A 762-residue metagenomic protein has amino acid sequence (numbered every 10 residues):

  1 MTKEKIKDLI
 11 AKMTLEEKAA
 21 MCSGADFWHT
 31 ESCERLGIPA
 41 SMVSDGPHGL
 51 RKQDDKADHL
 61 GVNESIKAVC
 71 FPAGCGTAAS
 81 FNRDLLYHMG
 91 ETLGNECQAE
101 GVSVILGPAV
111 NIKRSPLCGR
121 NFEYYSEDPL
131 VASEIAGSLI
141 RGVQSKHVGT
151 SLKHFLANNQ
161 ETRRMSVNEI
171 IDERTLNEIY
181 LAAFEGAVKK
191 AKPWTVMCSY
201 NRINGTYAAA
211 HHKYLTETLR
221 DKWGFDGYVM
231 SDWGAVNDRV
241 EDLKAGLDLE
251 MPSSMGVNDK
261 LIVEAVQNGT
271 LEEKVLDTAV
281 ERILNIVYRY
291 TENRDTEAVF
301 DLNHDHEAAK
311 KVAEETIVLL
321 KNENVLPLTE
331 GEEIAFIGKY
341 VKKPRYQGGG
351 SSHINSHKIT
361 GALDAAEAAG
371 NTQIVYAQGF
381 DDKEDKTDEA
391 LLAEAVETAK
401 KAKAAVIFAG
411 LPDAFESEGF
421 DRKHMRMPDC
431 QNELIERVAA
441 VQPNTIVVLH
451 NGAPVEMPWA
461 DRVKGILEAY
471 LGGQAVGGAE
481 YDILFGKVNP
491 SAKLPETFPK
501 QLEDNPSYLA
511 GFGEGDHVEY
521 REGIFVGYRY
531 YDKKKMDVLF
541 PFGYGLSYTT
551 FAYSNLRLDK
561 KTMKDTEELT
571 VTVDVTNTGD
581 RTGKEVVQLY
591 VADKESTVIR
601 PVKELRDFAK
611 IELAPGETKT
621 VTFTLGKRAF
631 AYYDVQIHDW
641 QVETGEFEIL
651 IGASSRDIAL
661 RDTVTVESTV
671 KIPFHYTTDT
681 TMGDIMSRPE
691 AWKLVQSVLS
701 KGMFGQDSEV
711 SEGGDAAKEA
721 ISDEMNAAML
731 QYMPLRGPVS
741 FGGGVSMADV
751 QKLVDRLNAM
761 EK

Functional and structural regions predicted by a protein language model:
M1-K5, E667, E761-K762: Basic/polar N-terminal segments that are highly enriched at the extreme N-terminus, encompassing both cleavable
M1-K627, E646-L650, S655: Glycoside hydrolase catalytic-domain context in secreted enzymes
S138, G142, L694-V698, R756: Generic non-transmembrane alpha-helical segments
G626-V670: Terminal connector regions
E667-S687: Low-complexity, Pro/Ser/Thr- and charge-rich linker/hinge segments at domain boundaries
T680-D749: Conserved, compact domain cores that house catalytic/ligand-binding motifs in diverse enzymes and effector modules
G744-K762: Death-fold interaction domains
